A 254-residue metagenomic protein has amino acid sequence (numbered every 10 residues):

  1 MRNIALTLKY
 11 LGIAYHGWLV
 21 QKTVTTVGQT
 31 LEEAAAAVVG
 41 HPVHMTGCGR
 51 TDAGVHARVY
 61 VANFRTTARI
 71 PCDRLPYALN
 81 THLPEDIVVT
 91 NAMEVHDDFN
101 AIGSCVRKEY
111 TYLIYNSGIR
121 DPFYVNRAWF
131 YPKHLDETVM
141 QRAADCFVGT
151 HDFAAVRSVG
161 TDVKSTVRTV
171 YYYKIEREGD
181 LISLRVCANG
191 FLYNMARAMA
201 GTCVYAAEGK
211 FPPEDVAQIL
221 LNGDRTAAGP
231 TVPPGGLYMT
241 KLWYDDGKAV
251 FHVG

Functional and structural regions predicted by a protein language model:
M1-G254: Structured-RNA-binding interfaces characteristic of tRNA pseudouridine synthases
